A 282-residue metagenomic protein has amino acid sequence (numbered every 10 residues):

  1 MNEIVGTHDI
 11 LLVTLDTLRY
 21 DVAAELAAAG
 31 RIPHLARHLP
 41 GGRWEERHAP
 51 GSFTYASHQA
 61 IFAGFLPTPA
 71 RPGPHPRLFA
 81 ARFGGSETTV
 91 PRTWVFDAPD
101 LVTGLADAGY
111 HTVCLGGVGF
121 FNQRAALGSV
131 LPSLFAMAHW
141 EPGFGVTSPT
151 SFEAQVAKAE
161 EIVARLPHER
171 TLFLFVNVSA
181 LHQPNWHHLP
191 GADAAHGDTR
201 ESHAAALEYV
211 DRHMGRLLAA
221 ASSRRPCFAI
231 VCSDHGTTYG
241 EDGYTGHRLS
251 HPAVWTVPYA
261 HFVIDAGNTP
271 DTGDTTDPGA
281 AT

Functional and structural regions predicted by a protein language model:
M1-T282: Catalytic domains that recognize anionic headgroups
